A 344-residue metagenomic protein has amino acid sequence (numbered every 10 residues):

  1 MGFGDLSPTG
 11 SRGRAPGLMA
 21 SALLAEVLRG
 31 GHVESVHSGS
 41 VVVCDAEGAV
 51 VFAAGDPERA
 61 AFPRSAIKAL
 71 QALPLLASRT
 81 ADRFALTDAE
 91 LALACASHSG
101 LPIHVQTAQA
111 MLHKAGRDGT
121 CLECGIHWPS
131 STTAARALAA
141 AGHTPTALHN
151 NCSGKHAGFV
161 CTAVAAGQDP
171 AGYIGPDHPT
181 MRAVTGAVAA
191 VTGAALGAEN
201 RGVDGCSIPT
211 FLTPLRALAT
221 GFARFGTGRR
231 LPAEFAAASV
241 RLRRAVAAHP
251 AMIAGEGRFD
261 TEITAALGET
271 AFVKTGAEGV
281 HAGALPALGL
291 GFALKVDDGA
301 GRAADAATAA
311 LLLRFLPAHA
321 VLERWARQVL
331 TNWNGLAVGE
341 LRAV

Functional and structural regions predicted by a protein language model:
G2-L18, T87-A198: Active-site-adjacent helix/loop patches that line small-molecule binding or acyl-intermediate pockets
G2-L6, G10-E58: Beta-lactamase-like hydrolase cores
G30-V33, H149, T270-K274: Short Gly/Pro-enriched turn/cap motifs at secondary-structure boundaries
V36-V41, A157, T185, E278-H281: Short glycine-rich loop/turn motifs
A54-F62, A94-H98, A141-N150, G202-P209 (+1 more regions): A short glycine/serine-rich beta->alpha loop
P63-T80: Active-site SXXK
L76-F84, G116-T120, G167-G172, H178-T185 (+3 more regions): Bacterial peptidoglycan biogenesis and beta-lactam-recognition machinery
A223-V344: Structured C-terminal helix/loop/strand segments within mature extracytoplasmic catalytic/sensor domains
